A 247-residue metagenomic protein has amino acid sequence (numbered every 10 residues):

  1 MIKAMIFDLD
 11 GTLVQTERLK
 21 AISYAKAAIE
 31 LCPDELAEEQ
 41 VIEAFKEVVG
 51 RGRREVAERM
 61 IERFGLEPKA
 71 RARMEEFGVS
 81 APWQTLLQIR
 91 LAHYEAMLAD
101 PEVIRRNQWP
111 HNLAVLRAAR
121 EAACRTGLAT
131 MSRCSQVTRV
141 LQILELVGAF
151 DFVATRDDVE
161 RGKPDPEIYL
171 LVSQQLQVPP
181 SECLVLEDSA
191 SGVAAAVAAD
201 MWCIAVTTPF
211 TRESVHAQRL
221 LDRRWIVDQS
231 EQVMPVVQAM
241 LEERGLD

Functional and structural regions predicted by a protein language model:
M1-A4, L113-R120, R133-D247: Asp-based, Mg2+/Mn2+-dependent phosphohydrolase catalytic module
I2-L9, L13-P110: N-terminal helical cap/lid subdomain that shapes the substrate entry/recognition surface in HAD-like hydrolases
I6, A96-L128, C134, T138: Short, acidic loop-to-helix structural element flanking the phosphoryl-transfer center in phosphate-processing enzymes
T12, T16, T130, G192: Ser/Thr-glycine-rich phosphate-binding loops at phosphate-binding pockets of nucleotides, nucleotide cofactors
L13, T126-A129, V185-L186: Conserved SAM-binding loop
E35-L36, P68, T126, G148 (+1 more regions): Residue-level detector of short coil/turn "hinge" positions at structural boundaries
F45, V103-I104, R125-T126, D157 (+1 more regions): A generic structural signal for short
I61-R71, T126-A129, L141-L144: N-terminal-biased segments
